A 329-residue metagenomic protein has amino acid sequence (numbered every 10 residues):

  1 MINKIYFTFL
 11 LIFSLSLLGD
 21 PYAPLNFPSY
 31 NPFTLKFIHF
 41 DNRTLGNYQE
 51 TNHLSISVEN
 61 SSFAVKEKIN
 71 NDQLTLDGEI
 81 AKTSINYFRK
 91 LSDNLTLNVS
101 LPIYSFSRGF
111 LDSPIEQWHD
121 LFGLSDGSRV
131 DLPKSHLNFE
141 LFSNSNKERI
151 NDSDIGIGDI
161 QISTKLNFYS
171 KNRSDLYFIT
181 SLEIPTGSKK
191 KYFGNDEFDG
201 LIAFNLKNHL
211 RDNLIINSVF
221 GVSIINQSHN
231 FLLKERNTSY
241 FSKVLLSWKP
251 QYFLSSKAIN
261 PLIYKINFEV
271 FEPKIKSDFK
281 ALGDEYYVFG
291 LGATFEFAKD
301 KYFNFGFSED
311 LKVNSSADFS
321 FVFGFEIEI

Functional and structural regions predicted by a protein language model:
L17-S57, L91, S255-L262: Outer-membrane beta-barrel biogenesis signature
L25, N47, V58-K82, E148: Surface-exposed strand-loop-strand hairpins of Gram-negative outer-membrane beta-barrel proteins
Q49, S92-N94, Y104, Y169-R173 (+3 more regions): Outer-membrane beta-barrel channels and translocator barrels
N52-I56, L97-V99, I162, S174-T180 (+7 more regions): Transmembrane beta-strands of outer-membrane beta-barrel proteins
V58-A64, L101-S107, D159, F168 (+5 more regions): Transmembrane beta-strands of outer-membrane beta-barrel pores
D77-I85, I155-I160, S174, G194-G200 (+3 more regions): Residues that define the transmembrane beta-barrel architecture of outer-membrane proteins
I85-R89, V99, I162-L166, T180-L182 (+6 more regions): Residues on the lipid-exposed face of transmembrane beta-strands in outer-membrane beta-barrel proteins
H119-K147, L233-I329: Outer membrane beta-barrel transmembrane domains
